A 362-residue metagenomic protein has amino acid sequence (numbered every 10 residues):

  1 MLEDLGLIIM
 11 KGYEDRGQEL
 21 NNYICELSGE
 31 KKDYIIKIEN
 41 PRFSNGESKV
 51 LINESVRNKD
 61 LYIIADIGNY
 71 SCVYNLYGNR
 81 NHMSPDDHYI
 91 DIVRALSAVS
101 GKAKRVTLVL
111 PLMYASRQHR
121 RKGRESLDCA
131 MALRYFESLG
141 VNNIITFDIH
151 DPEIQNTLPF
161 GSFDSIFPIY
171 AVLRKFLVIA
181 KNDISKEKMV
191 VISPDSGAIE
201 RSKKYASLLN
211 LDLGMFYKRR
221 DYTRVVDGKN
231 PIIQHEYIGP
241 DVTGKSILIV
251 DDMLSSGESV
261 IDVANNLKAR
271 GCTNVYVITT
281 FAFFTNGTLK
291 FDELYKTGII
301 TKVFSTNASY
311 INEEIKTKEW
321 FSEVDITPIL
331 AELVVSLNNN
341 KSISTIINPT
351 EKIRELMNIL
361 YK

Functional and structural regions predicted by a protein language model:
M1-K362: PRPP-associated nucleotide enzymes
